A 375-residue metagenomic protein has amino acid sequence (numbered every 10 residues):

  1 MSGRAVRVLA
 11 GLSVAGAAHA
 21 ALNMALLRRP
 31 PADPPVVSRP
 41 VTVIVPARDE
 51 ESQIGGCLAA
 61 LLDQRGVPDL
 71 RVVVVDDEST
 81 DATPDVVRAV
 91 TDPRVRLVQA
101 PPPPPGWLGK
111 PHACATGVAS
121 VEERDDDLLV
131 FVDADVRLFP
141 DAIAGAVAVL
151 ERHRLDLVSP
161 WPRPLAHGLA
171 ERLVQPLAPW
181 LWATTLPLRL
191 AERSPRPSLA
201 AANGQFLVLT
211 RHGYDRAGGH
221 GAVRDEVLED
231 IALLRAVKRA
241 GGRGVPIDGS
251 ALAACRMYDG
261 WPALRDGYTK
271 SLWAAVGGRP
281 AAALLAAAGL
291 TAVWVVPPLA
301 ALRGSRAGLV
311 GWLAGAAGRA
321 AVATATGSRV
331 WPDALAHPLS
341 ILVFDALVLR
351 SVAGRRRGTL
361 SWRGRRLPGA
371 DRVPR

Functional and structural regions predicted by a protein language model:
A20-N23, Q99-A119, G145-R216, A334-R355: Long helical/loop segments within the catalytic core of UDP-sugar-dependent glycosyltransferases, especially the large
M24-P31, E50-D63: Short, well-formed alpha-helical segments that are part of the catalytic scaffolds of diverse glycosyltransferases
R39-T42, R71: Cell-envelope/extracellular polymer assembly enzymes that use nucleotide-activated donors
Q53-G56, D81-V90, Q99, D141: Acidic helix N-cap motif at the loop->helix transition within catalytic regions of sugar-transfer enzymes
A60, V67, D76-D85, P101-P102: A conserved acidic beta->alpha catalytic loop
A82, V132-V149: Acidic donor-binding/catalytic loop of UDP-sugar-dependent glycosyltransferases, especially processive GT2
L150-H153, S159-W182, H212-D215, H220-A282 (+1 more regions): Catalytic donor/gating beta->alpha subdomain of glycosyltransferases that bind UDP-sugars
A281-T359: Membrane-embedded multi-pass helical conduit in multi-pass membrane proteins, especially envelope-biosynthetic
